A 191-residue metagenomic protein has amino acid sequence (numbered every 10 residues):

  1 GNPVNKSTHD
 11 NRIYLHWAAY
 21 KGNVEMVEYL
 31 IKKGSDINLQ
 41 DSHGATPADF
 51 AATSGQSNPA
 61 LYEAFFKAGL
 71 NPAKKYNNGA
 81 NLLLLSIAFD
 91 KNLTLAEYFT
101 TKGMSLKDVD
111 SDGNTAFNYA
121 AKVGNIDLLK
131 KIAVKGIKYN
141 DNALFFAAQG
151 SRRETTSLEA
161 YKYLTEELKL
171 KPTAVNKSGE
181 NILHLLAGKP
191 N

Functional and structural regions predicted by a protein language model:
G1-N38: Mid-chain, structured segments of secreted extracytoplasmic proteins
G1-P3, E28-D36, E63-P72, E97-L106 (+2 more regions): Ankyrin repeat domain, specifically the short helix-to-loop turn at the C-terminus of the second helix of each repeat
G1-V4, G150-N191: Hydrophilic extracytoplasmic domains
N5-H16, Q40-A52, K75-L85, V109-F117 (+2 more regions): Ankyrin-repeat boundary/"N-cap" motif
W17-N23, F50-N58, L85-N92, N118-I126 (+2 more regions): Ankyrin repeat A-helix N-terminal signature
M26-K33, L39, E180-N191: Extended low-complexity acidic/polar segments
S35-K122: A charged, solvent-exposed segment within the mature domains of Sec-exported extracytoplasmic proteins
S86, Y98-F99, T115-A133, I137-A143 (+3 more regions): Extended amphipathic alpha-helical coiled-coil/heptad-repeat regions
